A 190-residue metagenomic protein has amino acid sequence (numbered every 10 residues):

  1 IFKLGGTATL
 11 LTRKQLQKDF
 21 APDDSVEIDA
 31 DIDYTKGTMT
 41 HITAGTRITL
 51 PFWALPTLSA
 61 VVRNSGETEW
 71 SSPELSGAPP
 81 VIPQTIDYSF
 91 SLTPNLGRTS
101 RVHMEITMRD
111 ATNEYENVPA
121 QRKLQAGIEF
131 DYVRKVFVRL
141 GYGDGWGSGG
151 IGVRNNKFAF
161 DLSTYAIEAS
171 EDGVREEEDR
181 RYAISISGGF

Functional and structural regions predicted by a protein language model:
I1-F190: Outer-membrane beta-barrel porins/channels
